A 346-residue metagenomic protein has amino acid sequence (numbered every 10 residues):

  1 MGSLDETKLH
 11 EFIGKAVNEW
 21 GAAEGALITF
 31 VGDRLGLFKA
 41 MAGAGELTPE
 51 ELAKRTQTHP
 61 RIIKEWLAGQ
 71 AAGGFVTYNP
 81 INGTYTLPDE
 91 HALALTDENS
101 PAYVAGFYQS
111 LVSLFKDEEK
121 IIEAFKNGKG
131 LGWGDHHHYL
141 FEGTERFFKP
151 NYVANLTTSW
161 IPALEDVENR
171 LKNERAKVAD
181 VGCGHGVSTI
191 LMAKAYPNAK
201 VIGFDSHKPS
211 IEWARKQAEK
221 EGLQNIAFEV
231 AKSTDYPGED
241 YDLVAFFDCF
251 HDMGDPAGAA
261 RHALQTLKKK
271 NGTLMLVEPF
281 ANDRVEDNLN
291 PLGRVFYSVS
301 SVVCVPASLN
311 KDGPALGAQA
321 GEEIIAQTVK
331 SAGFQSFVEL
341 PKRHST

Functional and structural regions predicted by a protein language model:
T7, K15-A40, A68-R175: Conserved Class I S-adenosyl-L-methionine-dependent methyltransferase catalytic core
M41-G45: Short helix-to-turn junction characteristic of helix-turn-helix DNA-binding domains, especially the helix
E46-K54: Short acidic, hydrophobic short linear motifs in intrinsically disordered regions
T58-G69: Short amphipathic alpha-helical interaction segments
V104, L114-H251, P256-H262: Conserved adenosyl
L267-L274: Short glycine-dipeptide loop
V277-S331: C-terminal alpha-helical "lid/dimerization" subdomain adjacent to the S-adenosyl-L-methionine
F334-H344: Conserved S-adenosyl-L-methionine
